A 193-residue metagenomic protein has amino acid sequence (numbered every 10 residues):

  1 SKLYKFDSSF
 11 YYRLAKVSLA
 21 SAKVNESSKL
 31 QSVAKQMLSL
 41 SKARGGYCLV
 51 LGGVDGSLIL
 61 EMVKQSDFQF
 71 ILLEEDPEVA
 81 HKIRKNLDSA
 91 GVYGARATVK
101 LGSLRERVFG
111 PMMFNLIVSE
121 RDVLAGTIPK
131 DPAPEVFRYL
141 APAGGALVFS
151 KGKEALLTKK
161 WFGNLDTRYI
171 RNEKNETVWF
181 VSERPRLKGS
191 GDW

Functional and structural regions predicted by a protein language model:
S1-D55, V63-S66, L87-D88, A155 (+1 more regions): Extracellular/periplasmic ectodomains of large secreted or surface enzymes and adhesion receptors
Q69-E74: Conserved SAM-binding motif I beta-strand of class I
A80-H81: Short alpha-helix immediately C-terminal to the canonical SAM-binding loop
G91-L104: Conserved SAM-binding strand-loop segment of SAM-dependent methyltransferases
L101-V118: A short acidic, Gly/Pro-enriched loop at the edge of an enzyme's catalytic core that lines a small-molecule cofactor
M113-K130: A short SAM/SAH-binding and catalytic strip from SAM-dependent methyltransferases
T127-G145: A short glycine-rich, Lys/Arg-flanked "PGG" loop and its adjoining helix->strand segment in the class I
S150-K151: Acidic carboxylate diad motif detector
